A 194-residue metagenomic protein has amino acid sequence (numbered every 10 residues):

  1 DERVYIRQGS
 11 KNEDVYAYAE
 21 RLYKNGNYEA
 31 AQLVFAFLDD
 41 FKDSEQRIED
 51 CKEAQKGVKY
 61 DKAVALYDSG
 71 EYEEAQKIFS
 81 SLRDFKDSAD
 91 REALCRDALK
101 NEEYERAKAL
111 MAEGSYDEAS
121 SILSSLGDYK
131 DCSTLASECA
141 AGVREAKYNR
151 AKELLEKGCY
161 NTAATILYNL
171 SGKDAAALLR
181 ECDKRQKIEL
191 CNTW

Functional and structural regions predicted by a protein language model:
D1-Q32, F37-Q76, S81-S120, S125-A164 (+1 more regions): Amphipathic alpha-helical assembly segments used for oligomerization, scaffolding, or translocation
